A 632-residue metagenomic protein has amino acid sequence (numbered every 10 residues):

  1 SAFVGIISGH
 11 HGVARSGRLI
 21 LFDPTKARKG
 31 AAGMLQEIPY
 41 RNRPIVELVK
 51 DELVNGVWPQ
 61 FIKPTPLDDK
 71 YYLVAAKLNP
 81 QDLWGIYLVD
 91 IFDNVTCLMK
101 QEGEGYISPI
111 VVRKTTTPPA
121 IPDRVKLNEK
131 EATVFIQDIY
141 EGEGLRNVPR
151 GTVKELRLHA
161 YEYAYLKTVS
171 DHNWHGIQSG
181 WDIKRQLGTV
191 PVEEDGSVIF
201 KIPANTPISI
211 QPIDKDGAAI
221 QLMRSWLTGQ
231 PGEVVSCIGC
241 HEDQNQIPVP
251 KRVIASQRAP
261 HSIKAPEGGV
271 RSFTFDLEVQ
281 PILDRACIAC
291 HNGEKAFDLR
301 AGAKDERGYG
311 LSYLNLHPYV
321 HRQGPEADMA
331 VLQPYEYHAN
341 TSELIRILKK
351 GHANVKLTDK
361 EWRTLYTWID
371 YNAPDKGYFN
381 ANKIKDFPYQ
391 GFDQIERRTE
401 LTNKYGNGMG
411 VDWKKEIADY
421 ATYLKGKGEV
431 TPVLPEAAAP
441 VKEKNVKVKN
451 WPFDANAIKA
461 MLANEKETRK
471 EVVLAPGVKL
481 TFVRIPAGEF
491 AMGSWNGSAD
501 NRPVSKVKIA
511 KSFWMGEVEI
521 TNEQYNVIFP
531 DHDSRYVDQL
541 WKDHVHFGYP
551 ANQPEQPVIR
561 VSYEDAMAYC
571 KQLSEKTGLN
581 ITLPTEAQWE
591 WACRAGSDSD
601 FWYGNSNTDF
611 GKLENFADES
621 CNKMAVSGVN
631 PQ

Functional and structural regions predicted by a protein language model:
S1, G5, K50-P66: Signature of short aromatic-glycine-proline-rich micro-motifs recurring in repeat-based ectodomains
F3-I6, Y72-A75: Residue position within the beta-strands of beta-propeller blades
H11, V111-T115, V125, V148-V153 (+6 more regions): Aromatic- and Gly/Pro-enriched helix-to-coil junctions and flexible linker segments
V13-L21, Q81-Y87: Structural motif
K29-V54, E104-V112: Surface-exposed loop and turn segments in beta-propeller and other repeat-based domains that flank or scaffold
A373, V446, E489-G497, V507-K612 (+1 more regions): Active-site microenvironments of metalloenzymes and redox enzymes
L424, G428-D531, Y563-E564, S597: Short, compositionally biased
